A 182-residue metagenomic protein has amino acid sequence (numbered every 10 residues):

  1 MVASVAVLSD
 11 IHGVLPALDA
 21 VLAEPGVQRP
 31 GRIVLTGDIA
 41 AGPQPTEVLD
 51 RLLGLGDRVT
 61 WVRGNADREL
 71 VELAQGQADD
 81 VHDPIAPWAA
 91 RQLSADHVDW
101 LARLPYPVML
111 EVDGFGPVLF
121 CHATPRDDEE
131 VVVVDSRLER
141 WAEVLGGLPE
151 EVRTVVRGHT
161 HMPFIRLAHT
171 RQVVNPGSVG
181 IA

Functional and structural regions predicted by a protein language model:
M1-A6, M109-L119, A168-Q172: Beta-strand-turn-beta hairpins that frame and shape the catalytic cleft of phosphate-ester-processing enzymes
V2-A102: Core catalytic region of metal-dependent phosphoesterases/phosphodiesterases, especially metallo-beta-lactamase-like
H12-A17, A41-P43, A66-V71, R126-D128 (+2 more regions): Active-site environment of divalent metal-dependent phosphoester hydrolases
R29-P30, L55-R58, Y106, G116 (+2 more regions): Short glycine/proline-enriched coil/turn segments at helix->beta-strand junctions
W61, G116-C121, V156, Q172-N175: Short hydrophobic-aromatic micro-motifs
Q77-P84, G114, V118-E150: Active-site-proximal segments of metal-dependent phosphoesterases and phosphodiesterases across multiple
P105-M109, M162-P163: Short, acidic/polar N-cap/turn motifs at the starts of alpha helices
D135-A182: Conserved beta-sheet core of the metallophosphoesterase superfamily
